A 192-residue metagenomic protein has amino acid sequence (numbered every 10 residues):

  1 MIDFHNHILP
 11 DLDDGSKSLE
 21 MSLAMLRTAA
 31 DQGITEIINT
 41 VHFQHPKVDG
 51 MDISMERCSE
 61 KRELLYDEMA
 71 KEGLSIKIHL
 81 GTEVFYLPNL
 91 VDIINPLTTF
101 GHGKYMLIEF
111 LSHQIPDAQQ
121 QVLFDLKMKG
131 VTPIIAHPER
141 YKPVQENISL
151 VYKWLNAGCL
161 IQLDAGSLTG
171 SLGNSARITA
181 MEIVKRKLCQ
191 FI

Functional and structural regions predicted by a protein language model:
M1-L74: An N-terminally biased module of ancient metal coordination in phosphate/nucleic-acid-related enzymes
N6, H42-F43, E83-V84, P138 (+1 more regions): Active-site metal-binding loops of divalent metal-dependent hydrolases
H7-S16, I148-L155, L163-G166: Metallo-beta-lactamase
A30, K127, V184-K185: Non-catalytic positions within long, well-ordered alpha-helices that form the structural scaffold/packing of enzyme
V48-Q162, A176: Extended substrate/RNA-proximal surfaces in nucleic-acid metabolism proteins
K142, L168-G170: Short gly/pro/ser/thr-enriched loop/turn and capping motifs at secondary-structure boundaries
G173-I183: Short loop-to-alpha-helix "cap/lid" segments that border enzyme active sites across diverse enzyme classes
C189-I192: Short acidic/histidine-rich active-site segments
